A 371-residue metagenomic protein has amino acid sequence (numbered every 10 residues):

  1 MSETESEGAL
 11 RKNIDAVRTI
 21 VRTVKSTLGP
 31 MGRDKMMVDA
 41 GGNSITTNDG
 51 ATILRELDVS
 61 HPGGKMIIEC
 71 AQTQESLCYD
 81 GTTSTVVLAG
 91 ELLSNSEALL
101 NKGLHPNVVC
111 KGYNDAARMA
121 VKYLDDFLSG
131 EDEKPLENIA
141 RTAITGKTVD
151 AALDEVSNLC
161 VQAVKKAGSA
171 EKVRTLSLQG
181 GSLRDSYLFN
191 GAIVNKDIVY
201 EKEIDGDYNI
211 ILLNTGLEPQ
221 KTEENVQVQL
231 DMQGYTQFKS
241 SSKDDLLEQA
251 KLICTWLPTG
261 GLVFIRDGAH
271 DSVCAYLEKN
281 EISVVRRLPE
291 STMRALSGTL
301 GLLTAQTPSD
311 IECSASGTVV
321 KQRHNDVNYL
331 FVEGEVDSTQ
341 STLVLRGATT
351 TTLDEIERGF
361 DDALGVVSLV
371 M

Functional and structural regions predicted by a protein language model:
M1-M371: Core, soluble structural subunits of large cytosolic macromolecular machines
